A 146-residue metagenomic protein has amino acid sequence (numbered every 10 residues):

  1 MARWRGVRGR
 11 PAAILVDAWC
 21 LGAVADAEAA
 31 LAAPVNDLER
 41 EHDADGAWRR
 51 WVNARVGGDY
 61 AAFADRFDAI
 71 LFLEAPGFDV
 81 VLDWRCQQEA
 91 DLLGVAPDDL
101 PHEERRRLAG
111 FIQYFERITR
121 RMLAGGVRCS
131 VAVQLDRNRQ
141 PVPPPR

Functional and structural regions predicted by a protein language model:
M1-A23: Phosphate-binding/switch loop-helix module in NTP-utilizing enzymes
C20-R146: Conserved NTP phosphate-binding and transfer environment spanning the P-loop NTPase/kinase superfamily
